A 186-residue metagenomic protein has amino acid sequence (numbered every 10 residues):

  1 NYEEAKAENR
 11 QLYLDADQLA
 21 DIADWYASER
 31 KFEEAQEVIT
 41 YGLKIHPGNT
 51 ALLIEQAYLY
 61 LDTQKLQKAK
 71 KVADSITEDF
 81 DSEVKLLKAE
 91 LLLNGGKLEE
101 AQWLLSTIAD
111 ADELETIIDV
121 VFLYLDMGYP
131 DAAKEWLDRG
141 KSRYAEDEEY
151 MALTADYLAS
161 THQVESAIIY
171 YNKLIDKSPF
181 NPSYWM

Functional and structural regions predicted by a protein language model:
N1-A16, D74, S106-A109: TPR-adjacent "capping" and linker segments in tetratricopeptide-repeat scaffold/adaptor proteins
D21-I22, Q56, K88, D119-V120 (+2 more regions): Structural register within alpha-helical repeat arrays
P47, D79-D81, A111-E113, Y144-A145 (+1 more regions): Short coil turns that delineate tetratricopeptide repeat
